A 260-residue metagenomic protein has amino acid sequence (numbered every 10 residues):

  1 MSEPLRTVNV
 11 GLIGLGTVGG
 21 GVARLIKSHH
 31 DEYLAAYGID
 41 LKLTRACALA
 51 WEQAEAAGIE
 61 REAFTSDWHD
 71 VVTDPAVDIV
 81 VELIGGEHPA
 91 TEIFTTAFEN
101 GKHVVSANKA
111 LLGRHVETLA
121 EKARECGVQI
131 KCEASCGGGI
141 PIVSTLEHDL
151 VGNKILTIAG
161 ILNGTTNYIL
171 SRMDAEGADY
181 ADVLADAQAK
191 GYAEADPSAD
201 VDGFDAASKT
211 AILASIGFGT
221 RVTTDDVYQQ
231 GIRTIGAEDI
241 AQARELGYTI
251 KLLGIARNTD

Functional and structural regions predicted by a protein language model:
S2-N100: N-terminal glycine-/serine-/threonine-rich beta1-alpha1-beta2 phosphate-ribose binding loop of Rossmann-like
I13, T17, G21, L41 (+10 more regions): Conserved active-site and cofactor/substrate-binding residues in soluble primary-metabolism enzymes
V77, I155, G247-Y248: Short, high-confidence coil segments that cap the C-terminus of an alpha-helix and link into the following beta-strand
I84, P89-N100, K109-H148: Rossmann-fold NAD(P)-binding glycine/threonine-rich loop
H103-V105: A short hydrophobic/small-residue beta-strand
R124-D205, I212: Rossmann-like NAD(P)H-binding beta-loop-alpha module
D182-D260: Substrate-binding/catalytic subdomain of NAD(P)-dependent oxidoreductase enzymes
